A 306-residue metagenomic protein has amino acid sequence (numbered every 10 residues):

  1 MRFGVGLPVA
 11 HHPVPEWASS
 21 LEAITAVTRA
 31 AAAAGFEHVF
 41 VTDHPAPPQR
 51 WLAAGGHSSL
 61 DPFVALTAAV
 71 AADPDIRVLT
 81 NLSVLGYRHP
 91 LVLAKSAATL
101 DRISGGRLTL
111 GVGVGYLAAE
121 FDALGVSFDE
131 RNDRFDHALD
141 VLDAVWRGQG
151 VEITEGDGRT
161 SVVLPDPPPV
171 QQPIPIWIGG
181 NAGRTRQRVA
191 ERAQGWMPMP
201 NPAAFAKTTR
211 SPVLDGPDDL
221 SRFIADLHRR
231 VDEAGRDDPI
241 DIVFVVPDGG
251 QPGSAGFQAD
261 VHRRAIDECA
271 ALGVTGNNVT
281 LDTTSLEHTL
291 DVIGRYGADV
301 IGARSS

Functional and structural regions predicted by a protein language model:
M1-S306: Active-site-adjacent structural elements that line small-molecule/cofactor binding pockets in enzymes
